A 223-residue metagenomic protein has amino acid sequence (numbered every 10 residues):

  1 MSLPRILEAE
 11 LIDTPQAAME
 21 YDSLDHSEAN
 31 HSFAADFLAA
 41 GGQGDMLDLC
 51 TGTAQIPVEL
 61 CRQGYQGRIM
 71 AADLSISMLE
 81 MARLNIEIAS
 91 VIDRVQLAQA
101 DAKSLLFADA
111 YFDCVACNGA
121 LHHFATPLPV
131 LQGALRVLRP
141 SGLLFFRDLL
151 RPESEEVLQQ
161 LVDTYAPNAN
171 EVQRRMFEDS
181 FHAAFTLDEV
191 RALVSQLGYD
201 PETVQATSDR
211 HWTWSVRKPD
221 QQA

Functional and structural regions predicted by a protein language model:
M1-M19, L24: N-terminal, positively charged/glycine-rich alpha-helical extensions of SAM-dependent methyltransferases
S27-G44: Conserved alpha-helix/loop element of class I SAM-dependent methyltransferases that forms part of the SAM/SAH-binding
L47, Q55-S104: Class I SAM-dependent methyltransferase SAM/SAH-binding core
K103-C114: A short acidic, Gly/Pro-enriched loop at the edge of an enzyme's catalytic core that lines a small-molecule cofactor
C114-T126: A short SAM/SAH-binding and catalytic strip from SAM-dependent methyltransferases
L128-P140: A short glycine-rich, Lys/Arg-flanked "PGG" loop and its adjoining helix->strand segment in the class I
G142-D148: Conserved beta-strand signature within the Rossmann-like core of class I S-adenosyl-L-methionine
L149-Y199, T203-A206, H211-T213: C-terminal alpha-helical "lid/dimerization" subdomain adjacent to the S-adenosyl-L-methionine
